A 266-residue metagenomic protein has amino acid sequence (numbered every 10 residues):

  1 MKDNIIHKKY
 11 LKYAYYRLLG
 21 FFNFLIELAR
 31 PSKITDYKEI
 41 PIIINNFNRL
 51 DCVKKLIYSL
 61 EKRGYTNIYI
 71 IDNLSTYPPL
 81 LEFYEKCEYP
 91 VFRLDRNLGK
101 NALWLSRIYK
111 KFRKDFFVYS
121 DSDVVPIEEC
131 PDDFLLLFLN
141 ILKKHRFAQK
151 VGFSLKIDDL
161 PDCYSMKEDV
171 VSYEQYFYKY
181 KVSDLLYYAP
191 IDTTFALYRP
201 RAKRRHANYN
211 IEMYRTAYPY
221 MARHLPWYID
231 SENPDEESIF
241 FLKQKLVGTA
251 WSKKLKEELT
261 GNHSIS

Functional and structural regions predicted by a protein language model:
K2-Y58: N-proximal low-complexity "stem/linker" segments adjacent to membrane-targeting elements
L18, E174-S266: C-terminal catalytic/acceptor-binding lobe
N45, T66-L74: Short beta-strand/loop segment that forms part of the nucleotide-sugar
N48, L60, N73-S75: Conserved short acidic donor-positioning loop in nucleotide-sugar-dependent glycosyltransferases
Y58-N67: Short, acidic, metal-binding catalytic loop of nucleotide-sugar glycosyltransferases
P78-F116: Active-site-proximal specificity loops/subdomain of glycosyltransferases
K100-A102, Y109, I127-N210: Conserved catalytic core of nucleotide-sugar-dependent glycosyltransferases
R113-I127: Short beta-strand-to-loop acidic/aromatic patch adjacent to the donor-nucleotide binding site
